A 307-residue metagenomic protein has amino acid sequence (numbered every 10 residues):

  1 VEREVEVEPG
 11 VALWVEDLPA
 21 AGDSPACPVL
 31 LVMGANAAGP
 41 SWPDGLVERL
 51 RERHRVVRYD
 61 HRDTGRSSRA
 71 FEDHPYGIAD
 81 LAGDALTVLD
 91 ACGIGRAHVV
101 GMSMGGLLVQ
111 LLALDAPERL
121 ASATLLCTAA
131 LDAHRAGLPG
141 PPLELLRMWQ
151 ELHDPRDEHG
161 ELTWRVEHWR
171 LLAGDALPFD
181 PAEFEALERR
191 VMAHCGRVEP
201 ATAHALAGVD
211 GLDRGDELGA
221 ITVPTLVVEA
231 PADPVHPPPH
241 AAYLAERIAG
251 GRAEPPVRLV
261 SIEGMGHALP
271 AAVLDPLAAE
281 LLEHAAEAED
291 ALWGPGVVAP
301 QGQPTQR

Functional and structural regions predicted by a protein language model:
V7-F71: Conserved HGGG/HGGXW glycine-rich cap/lid loop of the alpha/beta-hydrolase fold
T64-V100: Active-site loop/oxyanion-hole signature of alpha/beta-hydrolase fold enzymes
G101, G105, V109: Gly/Ala-rich beta-loop-alpha elbow adjacent to hydrolase catalytic centers
A121-R156: Flexible "cap/lid" loop of the alpha/beta hydrolase fold
L143-D216, V223, Y243: Alpha/beta-hydrolase
I221, V227-E229: Short beta-strand/loop motif that positions the catalytic acidic residue of the alpha/beta-hydrolase fold
P234-H240: Conserved alpha/beta-hydrolase "acid-adjacent" motif
G251-R307: Catalytic active-site module of serine/aspartate enzymes centered on a nucleophile-bearing elbow/loop
